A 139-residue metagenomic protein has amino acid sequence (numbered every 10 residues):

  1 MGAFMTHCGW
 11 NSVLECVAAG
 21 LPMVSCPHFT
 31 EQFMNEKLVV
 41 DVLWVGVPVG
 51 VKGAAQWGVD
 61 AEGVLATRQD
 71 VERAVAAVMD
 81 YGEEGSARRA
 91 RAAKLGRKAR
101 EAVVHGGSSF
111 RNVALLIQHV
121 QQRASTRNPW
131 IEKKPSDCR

Functional and structural regions predicted by a protein language model:
M1-R139: Catalytic core of nucleotide-sugar-dependent glycosyltransferases
